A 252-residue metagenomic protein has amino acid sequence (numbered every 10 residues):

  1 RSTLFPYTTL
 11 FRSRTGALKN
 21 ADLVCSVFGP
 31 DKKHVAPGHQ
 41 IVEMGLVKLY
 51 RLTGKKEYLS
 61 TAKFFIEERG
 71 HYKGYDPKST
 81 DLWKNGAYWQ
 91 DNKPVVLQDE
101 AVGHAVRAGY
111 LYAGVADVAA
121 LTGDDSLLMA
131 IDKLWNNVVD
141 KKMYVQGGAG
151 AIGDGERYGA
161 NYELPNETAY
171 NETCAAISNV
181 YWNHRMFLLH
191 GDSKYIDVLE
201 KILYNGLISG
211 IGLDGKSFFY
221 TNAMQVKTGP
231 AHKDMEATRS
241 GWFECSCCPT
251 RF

Functional and structural regions predicted by a protein language model:
R1-T9: Single conserved hydrophobic/aromatic residue that forms the stacking wall/gate of nucleotide- or nucleobase-binding
F5, Q146-G147, G241, F252: Glycine-centered small-residue hotspots that permit tight backbone geometry or close packing
P6-Y7, V145, Y220-N222: Generic structural "secondary-structure junction" signal
F11, Q40-E57, T61, W89-N136 (+1 more regions): Aromatic (Trp/Tyr) and acidic
F11-L52: A conserved hydrophobic secondary-structure block that centers on an alpha-helix together with its immediately flanking
T15-D31, T61-P77, K84, I131-G147 (+1 more regions): Long, well-ordered core segments of solenoidal/helical folds
S79-L82, G148-A151, G215-T221: Juxtamembrane/interface motifs at transmembrane-helix termini
L82-Y88, K142-E163: Flexible glycine/proline-rich, aromatic-decorated loop/lid segments
